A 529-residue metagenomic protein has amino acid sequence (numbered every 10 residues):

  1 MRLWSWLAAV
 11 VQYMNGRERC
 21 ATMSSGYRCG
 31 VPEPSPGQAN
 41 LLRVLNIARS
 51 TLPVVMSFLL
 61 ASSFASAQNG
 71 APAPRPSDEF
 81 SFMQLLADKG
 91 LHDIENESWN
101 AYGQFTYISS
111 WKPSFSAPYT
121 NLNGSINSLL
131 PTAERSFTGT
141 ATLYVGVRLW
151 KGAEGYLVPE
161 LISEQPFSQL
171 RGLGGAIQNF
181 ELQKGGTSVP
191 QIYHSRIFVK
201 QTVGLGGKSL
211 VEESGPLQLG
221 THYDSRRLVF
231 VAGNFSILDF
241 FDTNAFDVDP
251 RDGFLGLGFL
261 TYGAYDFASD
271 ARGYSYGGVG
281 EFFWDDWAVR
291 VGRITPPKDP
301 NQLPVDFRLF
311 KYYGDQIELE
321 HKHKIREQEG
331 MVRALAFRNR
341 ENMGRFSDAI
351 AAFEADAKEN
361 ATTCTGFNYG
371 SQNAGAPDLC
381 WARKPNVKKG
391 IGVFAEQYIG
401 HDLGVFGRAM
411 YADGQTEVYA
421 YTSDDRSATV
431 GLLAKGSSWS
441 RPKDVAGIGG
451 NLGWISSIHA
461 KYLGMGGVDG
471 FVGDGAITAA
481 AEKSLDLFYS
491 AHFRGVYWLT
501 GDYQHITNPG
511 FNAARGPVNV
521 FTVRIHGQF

Functional and structural regions predicted by a protein language model:
F58, F64-A133, Y144, R148-W150 (+1 more regions): N-terminal periplasmic/intermembrane-space "pro-region" immediately following the signal or transit peptide
A71-P72, S195-K208, P517-F529: Outer-membrane beta-barrel "beta-signal"
K89-A101, K112-S114, G146-G155, G204-R227 (+6 more regions): Short loop/turn motifs that connect adjacent beta-strands in outer-membrane beta-barrel proteins
E97, R135-A141, P190-S195, R272-Y276 (+6 more regions): Residues that define the transmembrane beta-barrel architecture of outer-membrane proteins
G103, A141-V147, I197-Q201, A232 (+9 more regions): Residues on the lipid-exposed face of transmembrane beta-strands in outer-membrane beta-barrel proteins
F105-S109, L157-L161, F230-N234, V291-T295 (+8 more regions): Transmembrane beta-barrel strands of outer-membrane/channel proteins
G172-V189, Y193, K208-E318, G467-I477: Surface-exposed coil loops of outer-membrane beta-barrel proteins
E318-E320, L335-P385, F406-R408, D413 (+1 more regions): Outer membrane beta-barrel transmembrane domains
